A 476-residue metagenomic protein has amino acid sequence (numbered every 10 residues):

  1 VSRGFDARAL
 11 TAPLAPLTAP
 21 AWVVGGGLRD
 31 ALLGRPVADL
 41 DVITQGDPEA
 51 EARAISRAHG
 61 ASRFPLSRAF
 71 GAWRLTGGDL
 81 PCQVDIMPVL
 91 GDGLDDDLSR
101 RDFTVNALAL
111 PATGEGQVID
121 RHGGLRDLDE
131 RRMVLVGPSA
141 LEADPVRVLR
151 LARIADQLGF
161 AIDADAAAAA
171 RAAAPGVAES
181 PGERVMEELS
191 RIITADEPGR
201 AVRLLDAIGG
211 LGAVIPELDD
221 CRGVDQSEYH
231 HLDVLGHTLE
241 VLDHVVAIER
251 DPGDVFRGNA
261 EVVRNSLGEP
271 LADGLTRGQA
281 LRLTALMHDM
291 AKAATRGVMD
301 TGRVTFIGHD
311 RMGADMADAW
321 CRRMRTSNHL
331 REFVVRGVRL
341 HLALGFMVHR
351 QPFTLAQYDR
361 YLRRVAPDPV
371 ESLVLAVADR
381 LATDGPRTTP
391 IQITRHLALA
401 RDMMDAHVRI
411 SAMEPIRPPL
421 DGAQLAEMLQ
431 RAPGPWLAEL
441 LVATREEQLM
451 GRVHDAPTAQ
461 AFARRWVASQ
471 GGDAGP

Functional and structural regions predicted by a protein language model:
V1-P476: Catalytic cores of the polymerase beta-like nucleotidyltransferase superfamily and closely associated nucleotide
